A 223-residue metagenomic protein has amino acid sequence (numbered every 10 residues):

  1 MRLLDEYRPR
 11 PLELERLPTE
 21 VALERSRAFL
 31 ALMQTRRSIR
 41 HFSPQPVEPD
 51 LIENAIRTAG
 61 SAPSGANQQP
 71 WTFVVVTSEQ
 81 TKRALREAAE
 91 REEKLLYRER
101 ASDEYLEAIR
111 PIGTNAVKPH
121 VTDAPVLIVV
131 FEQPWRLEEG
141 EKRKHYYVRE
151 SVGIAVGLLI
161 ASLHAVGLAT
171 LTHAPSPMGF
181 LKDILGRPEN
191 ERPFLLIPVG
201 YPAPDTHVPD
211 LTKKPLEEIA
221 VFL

Functional and structural regions predicted by a protein language model:
M1-D123: N-terminal amphipathic, basic helical "cap/leader" segment at the start of enzyme domains
R2-V21, N115, L195-L223: C-terminal helix-cap and adjacent tail motif
R36, A55-G60, I128, P134-I184: Small-aliphatic-rich amphipathic alpha-helix that forms the alpha element of a beta-alpha
P63, A116-P119, D183-R187, D210: A generic local secondary-structure boundary/capping motif
V74-V75, L127-F131: Short, conserved beta-strand edge motifs with alternating hydrophobic and charged residues
E79, E132-P134, A203: Short, flexible active-site-adjacent loop segments at beta-strand->alpha-helix junctions, enriched in small/polar
K94-A101, G186-P209: A glycine-rich helix N-cap at a beta->alpha junction
A124-V126, V166, P193-L195: Generic beta-strand structural signal
